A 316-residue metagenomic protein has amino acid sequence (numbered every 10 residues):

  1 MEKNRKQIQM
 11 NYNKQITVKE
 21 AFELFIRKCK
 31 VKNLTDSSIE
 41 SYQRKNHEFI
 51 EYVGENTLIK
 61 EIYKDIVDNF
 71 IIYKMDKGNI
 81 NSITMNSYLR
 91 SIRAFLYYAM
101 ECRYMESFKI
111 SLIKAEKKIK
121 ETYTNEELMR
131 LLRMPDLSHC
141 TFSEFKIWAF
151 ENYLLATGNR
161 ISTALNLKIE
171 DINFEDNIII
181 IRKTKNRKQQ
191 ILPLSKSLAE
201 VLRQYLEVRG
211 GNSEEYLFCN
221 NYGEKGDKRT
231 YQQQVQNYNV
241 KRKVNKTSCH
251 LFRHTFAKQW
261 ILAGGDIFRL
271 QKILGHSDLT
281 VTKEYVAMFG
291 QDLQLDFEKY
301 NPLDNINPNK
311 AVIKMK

Functional and structural regions predicted by a protein language model:
M1-K316: Conserved catalytic core of the tyrosine transesterase superfamily
